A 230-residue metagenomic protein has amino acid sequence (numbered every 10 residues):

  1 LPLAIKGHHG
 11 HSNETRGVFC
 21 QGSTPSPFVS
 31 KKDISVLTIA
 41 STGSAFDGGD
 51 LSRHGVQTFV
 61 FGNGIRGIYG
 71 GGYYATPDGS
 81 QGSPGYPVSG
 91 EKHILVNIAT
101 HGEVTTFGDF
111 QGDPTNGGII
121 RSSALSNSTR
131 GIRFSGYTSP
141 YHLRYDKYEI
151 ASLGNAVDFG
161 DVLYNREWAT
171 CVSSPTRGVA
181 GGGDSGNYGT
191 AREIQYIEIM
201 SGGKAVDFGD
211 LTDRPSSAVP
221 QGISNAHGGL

Functional and structural regions predicted by a protein language model:
L1-L230: Polar, enzyme-active/binding microenvironments
